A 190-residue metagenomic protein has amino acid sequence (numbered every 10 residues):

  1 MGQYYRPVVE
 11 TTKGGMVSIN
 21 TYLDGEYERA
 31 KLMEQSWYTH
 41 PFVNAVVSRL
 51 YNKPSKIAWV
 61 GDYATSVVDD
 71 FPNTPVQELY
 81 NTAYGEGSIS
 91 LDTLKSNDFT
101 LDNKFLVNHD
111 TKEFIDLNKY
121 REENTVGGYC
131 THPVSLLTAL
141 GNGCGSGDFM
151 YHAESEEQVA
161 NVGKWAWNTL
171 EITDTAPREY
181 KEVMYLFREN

Functional and structural regions predicted by a protein language model:
M1-G25: Short, extreme N-terminal segment that most often corresponds to the first beta-strand
D24-M33: Charged, low-complexity surface segments at secondary-structure and domain boundaries
L32-N190: Low-complexity intrinsically disordered segments
